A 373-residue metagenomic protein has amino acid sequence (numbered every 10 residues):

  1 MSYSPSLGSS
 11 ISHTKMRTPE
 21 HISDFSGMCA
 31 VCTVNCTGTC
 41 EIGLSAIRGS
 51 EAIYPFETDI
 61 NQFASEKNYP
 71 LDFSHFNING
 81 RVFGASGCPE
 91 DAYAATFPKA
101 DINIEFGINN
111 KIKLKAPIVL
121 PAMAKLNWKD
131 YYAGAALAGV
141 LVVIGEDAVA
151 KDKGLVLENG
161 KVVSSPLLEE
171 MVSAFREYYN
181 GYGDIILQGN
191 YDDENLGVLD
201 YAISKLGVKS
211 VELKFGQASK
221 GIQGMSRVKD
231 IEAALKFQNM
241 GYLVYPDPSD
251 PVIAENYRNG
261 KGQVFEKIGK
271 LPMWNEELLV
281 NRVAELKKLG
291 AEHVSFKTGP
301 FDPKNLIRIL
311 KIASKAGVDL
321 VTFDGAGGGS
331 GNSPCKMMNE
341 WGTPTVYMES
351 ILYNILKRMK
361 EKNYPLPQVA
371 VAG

Functional and structural regions predicted by a protein language model:
M1-A116, N127-A136, L141, K153-N180 (+3 more regions): Conserved, well-structured core domains of diverse proteins
A116-A122, V140-E146, G183-G189, K209-F215 (+3 more regions): Hydrophobic faces of well-ordered beta-strands that scaffold small-molecule active sites in alpha/beta enzyme cores
G154-E158, L196-A202, I222-V228, N305-L310 (+1 more regions): Short acidic, glycine/serine/threonine-rich loops at helix termini
K161-S173, N195-A202, N275-N281, I309 (+1 more regions): Well-ordered, non-membrane alpha-helical segments in soluble/globular domains
E177, S210-G216, L235-Q238, K311-G325: Acidic, His- and aromatic-enriched active-site or binding-groove loops in soluble protein domains that engage sugars
Y179-E194, L199-Y201, N354, P367-V369: Phosphate/diphosphate-binding loops
V208-A218, I222, S226-F301: Metal-dependent enolase-superfamily TIM-barrel catalytic cores that perform enediolate-based chemistry
R258-G373: Glycine-rich phosphate/ribose-binding loops and adjacent secondary-structure elements that form binding surfaces
